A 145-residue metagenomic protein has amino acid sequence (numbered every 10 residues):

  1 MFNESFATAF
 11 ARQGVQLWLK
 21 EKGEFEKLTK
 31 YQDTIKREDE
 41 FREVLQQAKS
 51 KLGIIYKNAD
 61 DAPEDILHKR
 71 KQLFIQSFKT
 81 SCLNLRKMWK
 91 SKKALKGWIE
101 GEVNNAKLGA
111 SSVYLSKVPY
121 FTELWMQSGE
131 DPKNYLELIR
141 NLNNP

Functional and structural regions predicted by a protein language model:
M1-F10, A106, A110-V113: Active-site metal-coordination segments of metallo-dependent hydrolases
F2, K36, E40, I66-K69 (+1 more regions): A structural signal for alpha-helical segments
N3-Q46: Post-HExxH zinc-binding segment in Zn-dependent metallohydrolases
L45-P145: Pan-zinc metallopeptidase signature
